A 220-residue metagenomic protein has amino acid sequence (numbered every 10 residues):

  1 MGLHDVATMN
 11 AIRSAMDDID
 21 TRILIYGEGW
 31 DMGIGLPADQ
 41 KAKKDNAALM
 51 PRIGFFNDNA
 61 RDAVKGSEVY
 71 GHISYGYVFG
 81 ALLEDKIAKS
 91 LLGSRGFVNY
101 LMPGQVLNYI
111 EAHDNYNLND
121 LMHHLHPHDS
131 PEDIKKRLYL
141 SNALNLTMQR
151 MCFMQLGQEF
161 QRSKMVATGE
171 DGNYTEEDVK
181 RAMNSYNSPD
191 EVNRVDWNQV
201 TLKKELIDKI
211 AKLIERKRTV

Functional and structural regions predicted by a protein language model:
M1, D133, T201: Conserved aromatic-histidine-acidic binding/catalytic patches
G2-A7: Acidic-and-aromatic substrate-binding clefts and catalytic sites of carbohydrate-active enzymes
T8, Y109, R137-N145, L206-K217: Alpha-helical packing segments of well-folded alpha/beta enzyme cores
R13-S14, R22-E176, N184: Conserved alpha/beta catalytic core and glycan-binding cleft of carbohydrate-active enzymes
D18: Basic phosphate/pyrophosphate-binding loop/patch that engages nucleotide-derived ligands
T21, Q105-V106, E191, K209: Residues that flank catalytic or metal-binding motifs in active/ligand-binding sites
R150, M154-A167, E191-V220: Glycan-recognition and catalytic regions of carbohydrate-active enzymes
R181-R194: Aromatic- and acidic-residue-enriched carbohydrate-binding clefts of CAZyme catalytic domains
